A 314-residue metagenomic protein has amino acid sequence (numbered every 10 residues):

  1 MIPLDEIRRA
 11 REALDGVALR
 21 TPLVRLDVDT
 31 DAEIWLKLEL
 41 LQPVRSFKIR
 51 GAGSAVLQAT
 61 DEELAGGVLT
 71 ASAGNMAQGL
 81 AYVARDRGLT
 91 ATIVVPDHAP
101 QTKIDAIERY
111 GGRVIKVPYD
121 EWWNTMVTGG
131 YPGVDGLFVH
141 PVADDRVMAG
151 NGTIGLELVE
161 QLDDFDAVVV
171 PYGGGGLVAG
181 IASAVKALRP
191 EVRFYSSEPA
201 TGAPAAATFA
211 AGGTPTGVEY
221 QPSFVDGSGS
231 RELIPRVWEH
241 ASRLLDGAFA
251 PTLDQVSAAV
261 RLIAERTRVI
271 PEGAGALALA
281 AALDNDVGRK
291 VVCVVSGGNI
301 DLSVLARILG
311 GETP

Functional and structural regions predicted by a protein language model:
M1-P314: PLP-dependent amino-acid enzyme catalytic core
